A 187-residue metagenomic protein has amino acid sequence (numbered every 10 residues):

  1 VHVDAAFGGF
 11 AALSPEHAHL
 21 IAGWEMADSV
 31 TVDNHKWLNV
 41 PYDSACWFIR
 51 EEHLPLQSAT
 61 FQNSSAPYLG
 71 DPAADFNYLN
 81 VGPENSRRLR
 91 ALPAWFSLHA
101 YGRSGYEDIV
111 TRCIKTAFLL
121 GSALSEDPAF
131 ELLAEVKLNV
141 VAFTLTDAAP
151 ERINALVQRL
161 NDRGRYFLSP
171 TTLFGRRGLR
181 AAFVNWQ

Functional and structural regions predicted by a protein language model:
V1-S14: Catalytic PLP-binding core of fold-type I/II PLP enzymes
A6-G8, H35, E52, L173: An acidic- and aromatic-residue-enriched active-site/binding cleft used to recognize and process polar
L13, A22-P128: Active-site C-terminal subdomain of aminotransferase-like
L92, K137-N139, R177-L179: Short amphipathic alpha-helical segments
L98, A142-A149, R165-Q187: Conserved PLP-binding active-site segment of the aspartate aminotransferase-like
L119, A123-D127, A155-Y166: Generic non-transmembrane alpha-helical segments
F130-L160: Conserved PLP-binding catalytic core of the aspartate aminotransferase-like
